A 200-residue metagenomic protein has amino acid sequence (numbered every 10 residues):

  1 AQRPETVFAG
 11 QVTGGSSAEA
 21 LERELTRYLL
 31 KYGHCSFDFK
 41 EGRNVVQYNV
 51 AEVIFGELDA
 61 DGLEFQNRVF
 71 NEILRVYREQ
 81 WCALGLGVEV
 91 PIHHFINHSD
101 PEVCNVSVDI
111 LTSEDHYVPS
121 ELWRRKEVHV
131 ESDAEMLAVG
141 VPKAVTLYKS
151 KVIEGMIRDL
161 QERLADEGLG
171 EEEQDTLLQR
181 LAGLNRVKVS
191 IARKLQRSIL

Functional and structural regions predicted by a protein language model:
A1-H93, N105-D109, S113-E121, E127: Non-catalytic protein-protein interaction segments used by genome-maintenance enzymes to assemble and couple activities
L74-L200: Bacterial replisome coupling helices
